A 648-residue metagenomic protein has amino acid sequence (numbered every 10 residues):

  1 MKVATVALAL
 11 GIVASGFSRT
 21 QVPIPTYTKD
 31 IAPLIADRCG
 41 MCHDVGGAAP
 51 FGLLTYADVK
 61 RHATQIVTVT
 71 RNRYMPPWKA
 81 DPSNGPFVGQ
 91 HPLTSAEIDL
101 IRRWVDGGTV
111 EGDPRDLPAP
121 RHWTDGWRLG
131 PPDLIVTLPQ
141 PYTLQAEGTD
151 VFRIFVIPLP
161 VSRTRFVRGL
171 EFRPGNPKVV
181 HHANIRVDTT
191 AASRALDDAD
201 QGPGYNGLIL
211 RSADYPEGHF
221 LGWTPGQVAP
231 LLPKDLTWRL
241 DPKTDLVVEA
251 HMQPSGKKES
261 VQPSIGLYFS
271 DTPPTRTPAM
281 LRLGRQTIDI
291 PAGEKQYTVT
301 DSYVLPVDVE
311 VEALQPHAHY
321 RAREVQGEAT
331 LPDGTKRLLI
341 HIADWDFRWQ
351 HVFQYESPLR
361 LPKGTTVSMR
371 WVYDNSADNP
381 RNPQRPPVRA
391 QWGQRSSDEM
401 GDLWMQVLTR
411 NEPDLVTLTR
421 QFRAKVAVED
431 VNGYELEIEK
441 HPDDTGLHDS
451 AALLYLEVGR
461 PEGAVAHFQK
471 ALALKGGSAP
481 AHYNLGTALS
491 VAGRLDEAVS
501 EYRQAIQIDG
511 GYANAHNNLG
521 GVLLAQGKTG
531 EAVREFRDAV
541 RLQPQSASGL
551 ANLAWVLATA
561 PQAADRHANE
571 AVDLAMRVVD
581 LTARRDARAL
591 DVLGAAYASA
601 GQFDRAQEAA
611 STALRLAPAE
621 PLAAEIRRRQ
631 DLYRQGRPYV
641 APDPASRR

Functional and structural regions predicted by a protein language model:
F17-R165, R173, K243-E249, P254-G256: Aromatic- and Gly/Pro-enriched helix-to-coil junctions and flexible linker segments
R128-R410: His-enriched metal-coordination microenvironments in redox/metal-binding proteins
L170, L553, L557-A564, G636-R637: Glycine-centered coil turns and helix-coil junctions that link the paired helices within alpha-helical repeat units
K425-N432, E457-K470, G477-P480, S490-Q504 (+3 more regions): Structural signature of tandem alpha-helical TPR/SEL1-like repeats, specifically the intra-repeat loop/turn
E437, K470-A471, Q504-A505, D538-A539 (+2 more regions): Canonical positions in the second alpha-helix
K440, L474, I508, L542 (+2 more regions): Structural marker of alpha-solenoid helical repeat scaffolds
G446-E457, P480-V491, N514-A525, S548-W555 (+1 more regions): Conserved alpha-helical positions within TPR/SEL1-like repeat arrays
Q562-N569, R577-D580, R584-A587, S599-A600 (+1 more regions): Terminal, low-structured helical/coil segments at or just beyond the last alpha-helical repeat
